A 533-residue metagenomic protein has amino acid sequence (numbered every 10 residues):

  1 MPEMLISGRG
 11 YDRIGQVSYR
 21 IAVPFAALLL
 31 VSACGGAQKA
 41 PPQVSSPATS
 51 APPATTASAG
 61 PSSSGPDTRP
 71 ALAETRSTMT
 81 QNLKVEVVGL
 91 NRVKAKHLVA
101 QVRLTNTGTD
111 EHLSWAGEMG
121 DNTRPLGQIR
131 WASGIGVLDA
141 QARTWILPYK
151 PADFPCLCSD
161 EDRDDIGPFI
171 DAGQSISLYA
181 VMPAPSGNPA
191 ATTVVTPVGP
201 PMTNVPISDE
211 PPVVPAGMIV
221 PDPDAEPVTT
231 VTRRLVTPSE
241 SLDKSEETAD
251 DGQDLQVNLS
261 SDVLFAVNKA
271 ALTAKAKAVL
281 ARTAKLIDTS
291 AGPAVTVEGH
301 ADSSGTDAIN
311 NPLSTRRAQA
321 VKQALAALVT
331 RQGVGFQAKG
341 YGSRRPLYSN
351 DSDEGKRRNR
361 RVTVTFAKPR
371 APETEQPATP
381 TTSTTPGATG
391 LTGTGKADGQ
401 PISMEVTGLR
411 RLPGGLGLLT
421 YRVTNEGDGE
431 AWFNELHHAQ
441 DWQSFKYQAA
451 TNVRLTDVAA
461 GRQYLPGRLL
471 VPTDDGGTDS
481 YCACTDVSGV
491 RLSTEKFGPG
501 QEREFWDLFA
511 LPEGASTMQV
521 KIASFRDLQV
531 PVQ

Functional and structural regions predicted by a protein language model:
M4-V23: Bacterial N-terminal signal peptides that target proteins for export
L30-A33: C-terminal motif of bacterial Sec signal peptides marking the signal peptidase cleavage site
G36-P41, S46, S63-R76, D164-V236 (+5 more regions): Surface-exposed edge beta-strand/loop patches
D67-V93, S383-P413: Low-complexity, acidic Ser/Thr/Pro/Gly-rich terminal tails and inter-domain linkers that flank the onset of structured
H97-N106, G417-N425: Short, well-ordered beta-strand segments enriched in hydrophobic/aromatic residues
D110-I166, R282, L286, E426 (+1 more regions): The feature marks short-to-medium sequence segments in extracytoplasmic or secretory-pathway proteins
E240-D254, L264-E298, K322, A326-A327 (+1 more regions): Periplasmic peptidoglycan-binding/anchoring modules of Gram-negative envelope and division proteins
H300-P377: Periplasmic OmpA-like peptidoglycan-binding domain that tethers envelope proteins to the cell wall
